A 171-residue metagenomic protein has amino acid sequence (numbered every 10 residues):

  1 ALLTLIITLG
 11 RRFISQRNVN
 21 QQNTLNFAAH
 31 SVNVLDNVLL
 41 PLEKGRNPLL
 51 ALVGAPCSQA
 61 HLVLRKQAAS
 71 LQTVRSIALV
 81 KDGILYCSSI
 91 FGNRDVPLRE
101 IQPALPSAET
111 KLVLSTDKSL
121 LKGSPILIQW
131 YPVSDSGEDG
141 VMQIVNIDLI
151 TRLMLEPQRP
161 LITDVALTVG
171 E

Functional and structural regions predicted by a protein language model:
L2-A55: Juxtamembrane extracytoplasmic/periplasmic/luminal helical "stalk" adjacent to the first N-terminal
I7-G10, D36-P41, S89-L105, S124-Y131: A broad, low-specificity signal for short, low-complexity segments enriched in glycine/proline and polar/charged
G10, G45, G54, G83 (+4 more regions): Residue-identity detector for glycine
N18-V34, K81-I84, L153-T168: N-terminal short leaders/motifs
V38-R99, A108: Extracytoplasmic/periplasmic sensory segments of membrane signal-transduction proteins
A60-L71, Q102-G170: Solvent-exposed, extracytoplasmic
